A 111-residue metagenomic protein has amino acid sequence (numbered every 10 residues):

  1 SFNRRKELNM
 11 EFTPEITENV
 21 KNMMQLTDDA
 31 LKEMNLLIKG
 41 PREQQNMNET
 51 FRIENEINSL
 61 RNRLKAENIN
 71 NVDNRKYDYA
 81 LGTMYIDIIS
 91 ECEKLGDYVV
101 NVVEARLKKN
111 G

Functional and structural regions predicted by a protein language model:
S1-G111: Cytosolic, long alpha-helical scaffolding segments
